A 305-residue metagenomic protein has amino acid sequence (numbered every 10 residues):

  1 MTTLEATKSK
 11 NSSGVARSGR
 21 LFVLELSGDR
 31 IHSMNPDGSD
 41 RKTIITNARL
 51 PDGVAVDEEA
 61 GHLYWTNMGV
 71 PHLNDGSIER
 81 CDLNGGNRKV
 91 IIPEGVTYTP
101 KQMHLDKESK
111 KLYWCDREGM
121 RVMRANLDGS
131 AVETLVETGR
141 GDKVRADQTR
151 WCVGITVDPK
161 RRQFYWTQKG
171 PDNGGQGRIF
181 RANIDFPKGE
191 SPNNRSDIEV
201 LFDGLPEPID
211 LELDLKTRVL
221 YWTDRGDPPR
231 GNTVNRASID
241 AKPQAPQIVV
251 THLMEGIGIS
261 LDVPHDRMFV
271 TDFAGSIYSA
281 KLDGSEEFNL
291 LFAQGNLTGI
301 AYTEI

Functional and structural regions predicted by a protein language model:
T2-G19, A48-G61, M68, G95-K111 (+7 more regions): Beta-rich, blade/repeat-based domains predominating in secreted/periplasmic proteins but also intracellular
T2-T43: An edge-strand/N-cap motif at the start of beta-rich repeat modules
L26, M68-G69, R117, L127 (+6 more regions): Short loop/turn segments immediately following the C-termini of beta-strands
S27, D37, N47-R49, N84 (+9 more regions): Conserved loop/turn at the beginning of each blade in beta-propeller domains
G28, A60, D75, S109 (+8 more regions): Surface-exposed loop/turn positions within WD40 beta-propeller blades
D29-H32, L73-E79, M120-R124, N173-A182 (+2 more regions): Structural motif
S39-I45, N87-P93, A131-R145, S196-F202 (+2 more regions): A short beta-strand motif characteristic of beta-propeller blades
N126-L127, A182-S191, A237-A241, L282: Short loop/turn segments immediately following beta-strands, especially the blade-tip and inter-blade linker loops
